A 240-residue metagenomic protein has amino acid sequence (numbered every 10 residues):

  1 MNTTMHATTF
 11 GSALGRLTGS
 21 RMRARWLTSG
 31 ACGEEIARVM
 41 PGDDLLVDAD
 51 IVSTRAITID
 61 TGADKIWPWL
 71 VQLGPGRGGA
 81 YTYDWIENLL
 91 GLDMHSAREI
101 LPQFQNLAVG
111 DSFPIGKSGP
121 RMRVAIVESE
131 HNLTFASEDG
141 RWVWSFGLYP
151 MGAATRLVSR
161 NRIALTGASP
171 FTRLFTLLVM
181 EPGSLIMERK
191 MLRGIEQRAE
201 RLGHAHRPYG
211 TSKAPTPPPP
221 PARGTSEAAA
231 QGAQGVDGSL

Functional and structural regions predicted by a protein language model:
T3-F104, A108-D111, R198-G224, A228 (+1 more regions): Hydrophobic ligand-binding cavity/cleft-lining segments
I36, S137-R189, R193-Q197, H206: Beta-strand/loop substructures that line and gate deep hydrophobic ligand-binding cavities in soluble
V52-T54, P120, R141-S145: Short, surface-exposed coil-to-beta transition loops
D60-D64, I126-E130, G147-R156, A199-H204: A short, structured loop/turn motif at beta-sheet edges
D64, G76, S129-N132, R141: Short, charged/polar surface micro-motifs in flexible loops or helix N-caps
I66-W69, V124, L157-S159, I195: Hydrophobic pocket/interface hotspot
G110-S112, L133-D139: Short beta-strand segments that buttress and anchor functional surface loops
